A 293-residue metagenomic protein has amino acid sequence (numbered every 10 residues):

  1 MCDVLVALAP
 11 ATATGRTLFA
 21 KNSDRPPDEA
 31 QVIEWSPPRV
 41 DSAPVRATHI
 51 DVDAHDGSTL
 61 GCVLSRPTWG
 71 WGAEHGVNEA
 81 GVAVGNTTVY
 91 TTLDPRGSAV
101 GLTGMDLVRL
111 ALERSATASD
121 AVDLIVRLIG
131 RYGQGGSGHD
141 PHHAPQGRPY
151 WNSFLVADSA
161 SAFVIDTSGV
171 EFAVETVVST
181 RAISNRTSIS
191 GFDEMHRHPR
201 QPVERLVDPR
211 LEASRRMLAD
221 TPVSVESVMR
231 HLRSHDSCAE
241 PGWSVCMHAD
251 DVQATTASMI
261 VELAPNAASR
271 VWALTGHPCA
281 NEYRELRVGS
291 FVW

Functional and structural regions predicted by a protein language model:
M1-L18, S23-V32, S36-A47, H55-T59 (+5 more regions): C-terminus-biased signal that marks the final domain/tail of proteins
D51-P67: Short, intrinsically disordered low-complexity segments
V63-S65, W69-R127: Well-ordered mid-protein domain cores that form the structural environment of catalytic cofactors
A80-V82, V108, N152-F154, S161-F163: Generic beta-strand structural signal
N86, I165-D166: Beta-strand scaffold of nucleotide-dependent catalytic cores
T92-D94, G130-Y132, F163-V164: Short, well-ordered, mixed-charge alpha-helical segments that flank or form enzyme active sites
